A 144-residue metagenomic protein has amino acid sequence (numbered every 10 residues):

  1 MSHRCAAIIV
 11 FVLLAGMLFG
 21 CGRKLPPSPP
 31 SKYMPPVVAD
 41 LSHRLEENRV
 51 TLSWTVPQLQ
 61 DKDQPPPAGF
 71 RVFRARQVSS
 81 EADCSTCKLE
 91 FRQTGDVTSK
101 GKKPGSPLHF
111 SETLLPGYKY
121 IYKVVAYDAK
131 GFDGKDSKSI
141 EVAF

Functional and structural regions predicted by a protein language model:
M1-I9: Bacterial N-terminal signal peptides that target proteins for export
V12-A15, E81: Processing junctions and N-termini across compartments
M17-G20: C-terminal motif of bacterial Sec signal peptides marking the signal peptidase cleavage site
G22-P66, G131-F144: Pro/Thr/Ser/Gly-rich low-complexity, intrinsically disordered linker/stalk tracts
P65-G117, F132-K135: Recognizes extended acidic, P/S/T-rich segments that occur within or adjacent to Ig-like beta-sandwich modules
Y127: Residues that scaffold, gate, or flank divalent-cation-dependent active/transport sites
